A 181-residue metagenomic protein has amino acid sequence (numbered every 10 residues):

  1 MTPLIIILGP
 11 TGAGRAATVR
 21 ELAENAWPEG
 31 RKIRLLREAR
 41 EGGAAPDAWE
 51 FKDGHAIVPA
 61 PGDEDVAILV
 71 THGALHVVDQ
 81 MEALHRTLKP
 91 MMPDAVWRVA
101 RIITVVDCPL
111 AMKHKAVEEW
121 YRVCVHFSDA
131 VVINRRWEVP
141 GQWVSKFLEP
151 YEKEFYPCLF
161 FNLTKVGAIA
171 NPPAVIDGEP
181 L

Functional and structural regions predicted by a protein language model:
M1-P46, V70, V78: Glycine-rich P-loop/Walker A and Walker A-like loops and their local beta1-loop-alpha1 context in P-loop NTPases
G14-R15, R40-D47, V77, M112 (+2 more regions): Short, charged/polar "capping" segments at the starts of alpha-helices and the immediately preceding loops
K32-R86: Conserved nucleotide-sensing/catalytic segment adjacent to the nucleotide-binding pocket in NTP-handling enzymes
D65-V66, V70-R86, A95-K115, R136-Q142: Conserved Switch II/interswitch segment of TRAFAC-class P-loop GTPases
R101, D129-A130: Well-ordered beta-strand positions
A116-Y121: Charged helix-capping and loop-helix junction motifs
V139-L181: C-terminal accessory "lid"/substrate-recognition subdomains
